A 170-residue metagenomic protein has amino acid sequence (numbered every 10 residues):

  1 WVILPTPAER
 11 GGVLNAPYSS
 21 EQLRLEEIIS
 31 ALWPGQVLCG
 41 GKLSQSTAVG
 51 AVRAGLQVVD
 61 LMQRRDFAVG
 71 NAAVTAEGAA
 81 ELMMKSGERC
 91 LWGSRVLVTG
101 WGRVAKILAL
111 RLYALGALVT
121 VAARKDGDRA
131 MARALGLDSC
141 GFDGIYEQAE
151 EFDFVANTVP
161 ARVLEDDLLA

Functional and structural regions predicted by a protein language model:
L4-G93: Glycine/serine-rich phosphate-binding loop and adjoining beta1-alpha1 elements at the start of nucleotide-handling
P5, N15, V58, R64 (+7 more regions): Conserved mixed alpha/beta catalytic, RNA-binding, or beta-rich assembly cores of soluble enzyme, regulatory
G11, R24-G35, L135-A170: Rossmann-like adenosine-cofactor binding region
V37-K42, V119-R124, F154-T158: Short, hydrophobic beta-strand segments that form beta-sheet elements in well-ordered domains
C90-Y113: Glycine-rich adenosine-cofactor-binding loop
L115-L135: NAD(P)-binding Rossmann-fold cofactor-contacting core
